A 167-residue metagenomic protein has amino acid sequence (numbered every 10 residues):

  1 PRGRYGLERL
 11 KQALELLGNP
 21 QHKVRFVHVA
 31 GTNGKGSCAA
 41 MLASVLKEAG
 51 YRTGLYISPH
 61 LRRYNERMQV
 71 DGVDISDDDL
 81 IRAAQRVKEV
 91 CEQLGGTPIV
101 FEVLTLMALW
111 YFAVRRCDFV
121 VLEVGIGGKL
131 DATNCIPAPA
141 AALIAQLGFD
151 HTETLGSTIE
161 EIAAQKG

Functional and structural regions predicted by a protein language model:
R2-L7, K11-K23, E48-P137, F149-S157 (+1 more regions): ATP-dependent carboxylate-amine ligase catalytic core
F26: Walker A (P-loop) ATP-phosphate-binding motif of ABC ATPase nucleotide-binding domains
V29, S37-G54: A conserved segment at the C-terminal end of the G1
A43, A163-Q165: Histidine-anchored nucleotide/phosphate-binding helix
A141-G148: Conserved beta-strand/loop subsegment of P-loop NTPase cores
